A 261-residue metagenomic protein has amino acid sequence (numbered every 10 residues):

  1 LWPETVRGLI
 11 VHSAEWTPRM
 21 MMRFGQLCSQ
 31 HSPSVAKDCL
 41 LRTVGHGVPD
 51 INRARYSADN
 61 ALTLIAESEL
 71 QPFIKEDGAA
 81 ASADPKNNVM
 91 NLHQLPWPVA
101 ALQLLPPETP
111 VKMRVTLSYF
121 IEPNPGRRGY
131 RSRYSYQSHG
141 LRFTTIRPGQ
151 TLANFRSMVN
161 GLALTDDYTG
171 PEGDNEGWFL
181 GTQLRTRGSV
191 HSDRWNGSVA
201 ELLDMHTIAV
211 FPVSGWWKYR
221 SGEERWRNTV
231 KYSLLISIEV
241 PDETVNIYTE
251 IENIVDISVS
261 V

Functional and structural regions predicted by a protein language model:
L1-V261: Topogenic and prosegment regions of secretory-pathway hydrolases and membrane enzymes
